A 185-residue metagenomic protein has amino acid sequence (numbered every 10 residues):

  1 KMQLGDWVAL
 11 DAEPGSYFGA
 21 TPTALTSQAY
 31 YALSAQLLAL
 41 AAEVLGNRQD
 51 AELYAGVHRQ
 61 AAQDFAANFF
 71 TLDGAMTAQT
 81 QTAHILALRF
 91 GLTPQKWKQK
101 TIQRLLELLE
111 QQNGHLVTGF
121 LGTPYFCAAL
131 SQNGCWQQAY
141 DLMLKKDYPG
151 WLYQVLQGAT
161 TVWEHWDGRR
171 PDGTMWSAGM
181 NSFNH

Functional and structural regions predicted by a protein language model:
K1-H185: Active-site core of glycosidic bond-cleaving carbohydrate-active enzymes
